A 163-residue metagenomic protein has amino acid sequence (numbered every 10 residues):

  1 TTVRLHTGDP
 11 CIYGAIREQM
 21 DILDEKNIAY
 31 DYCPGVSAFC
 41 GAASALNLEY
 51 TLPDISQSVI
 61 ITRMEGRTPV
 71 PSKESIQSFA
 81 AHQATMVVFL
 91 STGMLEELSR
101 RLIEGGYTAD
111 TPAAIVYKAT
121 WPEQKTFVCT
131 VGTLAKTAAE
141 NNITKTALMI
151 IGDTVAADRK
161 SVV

Functional and structural regions predicted by a protein language model:
T1-T2, A15, S58, G66 (+1 more regions): A contiguous loop/helix-start segment that scaffolds small-molecule binding in enzyme catalytic cores
T7-H82, P122-V128: Class I SAM-dependent methyltransferase SAM-binding "motif I" and its flanking Rossmann-like core
